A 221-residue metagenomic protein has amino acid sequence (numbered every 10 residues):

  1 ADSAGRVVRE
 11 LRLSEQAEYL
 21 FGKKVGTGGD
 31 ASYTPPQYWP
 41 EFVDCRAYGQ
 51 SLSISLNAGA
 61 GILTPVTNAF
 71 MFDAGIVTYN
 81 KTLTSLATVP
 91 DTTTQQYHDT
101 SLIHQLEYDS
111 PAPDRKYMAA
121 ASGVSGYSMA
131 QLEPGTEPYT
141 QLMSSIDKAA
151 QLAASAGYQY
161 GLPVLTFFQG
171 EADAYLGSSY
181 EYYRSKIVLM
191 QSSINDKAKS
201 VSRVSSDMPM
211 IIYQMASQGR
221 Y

Functional and structural regions predicted by a protein language model:
A1-Y221: Cell-envelope and extracellular/periplasmic
